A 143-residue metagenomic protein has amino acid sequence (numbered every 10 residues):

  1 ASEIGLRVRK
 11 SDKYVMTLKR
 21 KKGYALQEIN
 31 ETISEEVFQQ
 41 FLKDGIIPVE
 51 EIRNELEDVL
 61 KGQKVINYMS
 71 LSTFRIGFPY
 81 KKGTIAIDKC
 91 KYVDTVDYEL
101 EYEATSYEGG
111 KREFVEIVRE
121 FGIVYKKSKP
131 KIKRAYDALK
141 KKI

Functional and structural regions predicted by a protein language model:
A1-I143: Phosphate-end processing signature that detects enzymes handling 5′-triphosphorylated RNA and polyphosphate
